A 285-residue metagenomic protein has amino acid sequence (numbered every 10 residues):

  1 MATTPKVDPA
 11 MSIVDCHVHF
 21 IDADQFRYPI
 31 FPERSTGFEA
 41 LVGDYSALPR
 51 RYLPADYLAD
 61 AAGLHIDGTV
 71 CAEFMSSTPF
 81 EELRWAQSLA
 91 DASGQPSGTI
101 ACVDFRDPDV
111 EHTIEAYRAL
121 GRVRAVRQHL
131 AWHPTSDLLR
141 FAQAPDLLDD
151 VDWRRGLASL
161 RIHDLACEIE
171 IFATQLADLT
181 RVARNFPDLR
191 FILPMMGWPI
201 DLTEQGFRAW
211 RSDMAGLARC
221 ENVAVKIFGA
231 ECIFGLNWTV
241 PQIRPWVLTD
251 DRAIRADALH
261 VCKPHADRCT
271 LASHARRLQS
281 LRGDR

Functional and structural regions predicted by a protein language model:
M1-Q87, Q279: An N-terminally biased module of ancient metal coordination in phosphate/nucleic-acid-related enzymes
A2, K6, S77-T174, R181 (+2 more regions): Active-site gating/metal-coordination segments in enzymes
A2-T4, P199-R285: H/E-rich (His + Asp/Glu) clusters that bind or coordinate divalent metals
H17-I21, M195, P264: Histidine-centered divalent metal-coordination motifs
P49-L58, V110-H112, L176-L179, Q205-M214: Alpha-helical scaffolding within the catalytic cores of extracellular/periplasmic polymer-degrading hydrolases
D60-T69, S93, R155-A166, L217-V223 (+2 more regions): A structural motif corresponding to the C-terminal end of an alpha-helix and its immediate exit/capping segment
P79-A92, T180-I192, I243-R252, A275-D284: Short, electropositive alpha-helical surface patch
V123-R124, F191-P199: Acidic, His- and aromatic-enriched active-site or binding-groove loops in soluble protein domains that engage sugars
